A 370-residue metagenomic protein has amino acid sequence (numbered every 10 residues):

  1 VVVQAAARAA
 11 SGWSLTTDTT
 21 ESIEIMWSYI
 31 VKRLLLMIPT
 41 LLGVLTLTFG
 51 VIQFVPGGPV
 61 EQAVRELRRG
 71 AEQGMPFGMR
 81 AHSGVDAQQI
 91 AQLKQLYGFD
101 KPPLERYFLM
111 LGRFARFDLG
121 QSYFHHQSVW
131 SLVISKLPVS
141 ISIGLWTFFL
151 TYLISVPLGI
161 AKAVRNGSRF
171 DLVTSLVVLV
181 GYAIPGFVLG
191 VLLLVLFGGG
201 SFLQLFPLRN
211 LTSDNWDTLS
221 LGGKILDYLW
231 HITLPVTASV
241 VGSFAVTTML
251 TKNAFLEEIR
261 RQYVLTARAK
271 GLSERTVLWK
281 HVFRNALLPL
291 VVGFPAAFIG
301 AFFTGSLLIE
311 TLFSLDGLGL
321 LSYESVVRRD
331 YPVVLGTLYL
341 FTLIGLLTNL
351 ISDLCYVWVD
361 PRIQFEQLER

Functional and structural regions predicted by a protein language model:
I25-S28, L137-P138, W146-F170, G186 (+1 more regions): Alpha-helical transmembrane segments of integral membrane proteins, especially multi-pass inner/plasma-membrane
V31-M37: N-terminal signal-anchor/signal peptide hydrophobic helix marking the start of the first transmembrane segment
M37, K136, S140, L176-L179 (+2 more regions): Residue-level signal for discrete positions within transmembrane alpha-helices of multi-pass small-molecule
L41-E105, F197, S201-K224: Hydrophobic alpha-helical transmembrane segments of membrane transport/permease proteins and related membrane-embedded
L41-G50, L179-F197, G293-F298: Hydrophobic alpha-helical membrane-insertion segments
K94-V156: An internal, D/E-rich "acidic patch" concept
